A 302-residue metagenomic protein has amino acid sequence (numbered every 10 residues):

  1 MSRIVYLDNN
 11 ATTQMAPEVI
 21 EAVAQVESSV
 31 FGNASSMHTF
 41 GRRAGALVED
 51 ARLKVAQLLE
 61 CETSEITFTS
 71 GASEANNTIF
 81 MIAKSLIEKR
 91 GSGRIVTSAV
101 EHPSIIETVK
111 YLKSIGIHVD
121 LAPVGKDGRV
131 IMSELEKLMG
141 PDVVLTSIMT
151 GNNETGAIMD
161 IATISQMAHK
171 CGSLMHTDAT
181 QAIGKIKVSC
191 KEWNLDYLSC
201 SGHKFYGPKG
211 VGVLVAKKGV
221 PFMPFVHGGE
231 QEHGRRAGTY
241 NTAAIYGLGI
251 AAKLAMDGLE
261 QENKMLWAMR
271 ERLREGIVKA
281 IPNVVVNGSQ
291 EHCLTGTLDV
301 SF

Functional and structural regions predicted by a protein language model:
M1-F302: Pyridoxal 5′-phosphate
